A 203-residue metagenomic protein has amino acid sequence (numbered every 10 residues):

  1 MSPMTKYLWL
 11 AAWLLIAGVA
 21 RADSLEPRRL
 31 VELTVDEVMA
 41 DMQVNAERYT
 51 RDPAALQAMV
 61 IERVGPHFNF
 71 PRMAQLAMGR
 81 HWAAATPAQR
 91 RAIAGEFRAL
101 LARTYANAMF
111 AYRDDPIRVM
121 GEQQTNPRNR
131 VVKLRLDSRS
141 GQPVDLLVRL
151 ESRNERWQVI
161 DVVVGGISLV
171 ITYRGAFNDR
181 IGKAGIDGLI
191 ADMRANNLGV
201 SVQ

Functional and structural regions predicted by a protein language model:
M1-T5: N-terminal secretory signal peptides that target proteins for export/translocation
Y7-A17: Bacterial N-terminal signal peptides
G18-A22: Sec/Tat signal peptide C-region and signal peptidase I cleavage site
L25-L101, Y105: Early exported N-terminus immediately downstream of N-terminal targeting peptides
W82, A99-L100, Q124-T125, S138 (+1 more regions): Solvent-exposed loop/turn segments at secondary-structure junctions within structured extracellular/periplasmic domains
R103-V144, N196-Q203: Surface-exposed, charged secondary-structure patches
P143-I171: Short beta-strand edge/turn micro-motifs at domain boundaries
D161-Q203: Low-complexity, intrinsically disordered terminal/linker segments enriched in charged and Gly/Pro repeats
